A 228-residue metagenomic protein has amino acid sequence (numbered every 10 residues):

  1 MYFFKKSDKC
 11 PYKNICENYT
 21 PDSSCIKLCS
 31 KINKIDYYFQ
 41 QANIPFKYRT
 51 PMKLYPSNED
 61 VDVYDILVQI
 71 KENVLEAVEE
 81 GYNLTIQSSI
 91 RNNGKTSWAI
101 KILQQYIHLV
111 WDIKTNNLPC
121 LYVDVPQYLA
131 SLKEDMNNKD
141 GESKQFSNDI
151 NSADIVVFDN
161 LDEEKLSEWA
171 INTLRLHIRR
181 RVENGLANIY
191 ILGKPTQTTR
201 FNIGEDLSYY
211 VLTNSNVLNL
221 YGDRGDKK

Functional and structural regions predicted by a protein language model:
M1-N73, N214-N219, D226-K228: A short, basic N-terminal segment
E59-V68, Q87-N93, L103-S152, K165: Short glycine-rich substrate-engagement loop in P-loop NTPases that contacts/grips substrate
E72, G141-Q145, L174-L176, E205: A generic local structural motif
A77-V78, D112-T115, N148-N151, R179-G185 (+1 more regions): Conserved catalytic network of the ASCE P-loop NTPase/AAA+ motor domain
V78-I100: Walker A/P-loop nucleotide-binding motif
L84, L121-V123, V157, I189 (+1 more regions): Hydrophobic/aromatic beta-strand patches that form the interior of the parallel beta-sheet core in alpha/beta enzyme
P119, S152-V156, V182-Y190: Loop/turn-to-beta-strand initiation segments
Y128-D135, L161-K228: Replace "adjacent to P-loop NTPase cores in ATP/GTP-dependent enzymes" with "adjacent to NTP-binding cores
